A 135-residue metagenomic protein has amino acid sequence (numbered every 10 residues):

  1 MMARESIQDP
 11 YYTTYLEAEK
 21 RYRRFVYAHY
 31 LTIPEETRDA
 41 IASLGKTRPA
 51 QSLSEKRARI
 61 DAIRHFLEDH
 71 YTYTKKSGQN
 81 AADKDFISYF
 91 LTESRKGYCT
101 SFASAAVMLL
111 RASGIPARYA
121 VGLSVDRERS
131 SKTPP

Functional and structural regions predicted by a protein language model:
M1-E93: Acidic low-complexity segments
S6, G97, S124: Short, glycine-/Ser/Thr-/acidic-enriched flexible segments
E55, Y98-F102: Alpha-helical initiation/capping and key positions within long helical/coiled-coil segments
H65, S101-P135: Hydrophobic/aromatic-rich core segments of domains that either
K75-S77, L91-S94, A103, Y119-L123: Active-site proximal loops enriched in glycine and acidic residues that flank catalytic Cys/His/Asp and coordinate
Y89-Y98, P135: Short, contiguous acidic/charged loop-to-helix segments that flank catalytic cores in large enzymes
